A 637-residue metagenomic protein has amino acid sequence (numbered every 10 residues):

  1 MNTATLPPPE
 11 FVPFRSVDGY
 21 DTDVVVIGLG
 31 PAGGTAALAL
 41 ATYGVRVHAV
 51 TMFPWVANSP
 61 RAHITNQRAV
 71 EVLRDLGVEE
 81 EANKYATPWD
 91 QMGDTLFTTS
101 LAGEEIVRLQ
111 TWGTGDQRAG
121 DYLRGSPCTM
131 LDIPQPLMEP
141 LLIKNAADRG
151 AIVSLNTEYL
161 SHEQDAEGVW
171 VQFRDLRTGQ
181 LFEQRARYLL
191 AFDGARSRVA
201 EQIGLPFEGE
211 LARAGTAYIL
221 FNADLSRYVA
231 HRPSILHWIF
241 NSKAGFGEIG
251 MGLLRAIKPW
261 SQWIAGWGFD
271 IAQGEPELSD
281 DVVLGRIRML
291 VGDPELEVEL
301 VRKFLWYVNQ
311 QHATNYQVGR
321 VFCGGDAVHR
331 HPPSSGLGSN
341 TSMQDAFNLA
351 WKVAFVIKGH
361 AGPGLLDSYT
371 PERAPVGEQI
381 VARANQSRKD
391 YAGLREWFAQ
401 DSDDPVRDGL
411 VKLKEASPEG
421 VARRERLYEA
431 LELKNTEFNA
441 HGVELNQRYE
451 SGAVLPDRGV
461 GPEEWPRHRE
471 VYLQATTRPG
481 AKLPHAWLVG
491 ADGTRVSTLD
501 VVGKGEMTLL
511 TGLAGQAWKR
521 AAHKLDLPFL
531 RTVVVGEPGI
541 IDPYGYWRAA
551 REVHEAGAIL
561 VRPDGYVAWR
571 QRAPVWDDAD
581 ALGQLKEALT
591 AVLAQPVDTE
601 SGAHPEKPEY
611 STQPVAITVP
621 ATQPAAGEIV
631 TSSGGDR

Functional and structural regions predicted by a protein language model:
M1-V24, A39-Y43, P605, E609: Extreme N-terminal leader/targeting segments of oxidoreductases
N2-T5, A354-A481, T494, G503 (+4 more regions): C-terminal helical "tail/cap" subdomain of flavin- and related membrane-associated enzymes
Y20-T22, T178-Y188: Core beta-strand elements of the Rossmann-like FAD/NAD(P) dinucleotide-binding domain in flavoenzyme oxidoreductases
V26, P31-A37, L73, L142 (+10 more regions): Conserved mid-domain beta->alpha element of the FAD-binding
A41-R61: Glycine-rich FAD pyrophosphate-binding loop
R61-A147, F246-G247: Active-site-adjacent segment of FAD-dependent monooxygenases/related oxidoreductases
K144, Y188-V308: Conserved FAD-binding catalytic core of PHBH/FMO-like flavoproteins
L155-V169: A conserved short coil-to-beta-strand element within the FAD-binding core of flavoproteins
